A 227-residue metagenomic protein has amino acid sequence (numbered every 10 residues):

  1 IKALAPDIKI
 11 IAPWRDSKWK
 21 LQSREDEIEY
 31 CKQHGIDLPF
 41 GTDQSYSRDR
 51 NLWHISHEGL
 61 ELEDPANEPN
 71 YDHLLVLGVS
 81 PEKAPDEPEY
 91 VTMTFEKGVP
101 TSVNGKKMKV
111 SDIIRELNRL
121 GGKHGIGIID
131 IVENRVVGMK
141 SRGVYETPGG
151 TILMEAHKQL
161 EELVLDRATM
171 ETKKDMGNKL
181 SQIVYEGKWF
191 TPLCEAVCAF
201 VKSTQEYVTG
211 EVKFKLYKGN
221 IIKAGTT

Functional and structural regions predicted by a protein language model:
I1-T227: Nucleotide-activated chemistry modules centered on ATP-dependent adenylation/adenylyltransferase
